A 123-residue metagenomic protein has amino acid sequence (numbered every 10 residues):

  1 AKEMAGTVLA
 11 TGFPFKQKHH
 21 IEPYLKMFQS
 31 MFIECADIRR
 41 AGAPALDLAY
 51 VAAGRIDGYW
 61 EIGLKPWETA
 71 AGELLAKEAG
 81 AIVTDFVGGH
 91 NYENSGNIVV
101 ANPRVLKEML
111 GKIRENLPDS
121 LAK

Functional and structural regions predicted by a protein language model:
A1-K123: An extended, acidic
